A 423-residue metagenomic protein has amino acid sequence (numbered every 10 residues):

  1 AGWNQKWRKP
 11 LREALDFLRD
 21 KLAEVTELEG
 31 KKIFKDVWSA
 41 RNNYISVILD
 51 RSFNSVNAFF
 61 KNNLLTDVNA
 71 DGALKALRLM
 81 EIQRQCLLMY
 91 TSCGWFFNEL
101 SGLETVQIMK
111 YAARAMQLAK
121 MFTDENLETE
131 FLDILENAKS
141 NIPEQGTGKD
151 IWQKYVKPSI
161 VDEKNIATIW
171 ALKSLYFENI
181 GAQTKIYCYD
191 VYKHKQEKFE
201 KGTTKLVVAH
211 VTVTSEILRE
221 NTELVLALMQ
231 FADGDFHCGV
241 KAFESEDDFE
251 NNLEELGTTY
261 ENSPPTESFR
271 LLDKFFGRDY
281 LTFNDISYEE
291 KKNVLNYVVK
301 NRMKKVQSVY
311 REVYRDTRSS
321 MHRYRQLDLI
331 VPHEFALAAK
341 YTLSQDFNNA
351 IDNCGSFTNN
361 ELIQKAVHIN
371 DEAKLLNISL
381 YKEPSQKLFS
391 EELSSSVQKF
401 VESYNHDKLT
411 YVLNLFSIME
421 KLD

Functional and structural regions predicted by a protein language model:
A1-A338: Catalytic cores of glycan-processing enzymes that make or break glycosidic bonds
R323-D423: Extended alpha-helical scaffold segments
